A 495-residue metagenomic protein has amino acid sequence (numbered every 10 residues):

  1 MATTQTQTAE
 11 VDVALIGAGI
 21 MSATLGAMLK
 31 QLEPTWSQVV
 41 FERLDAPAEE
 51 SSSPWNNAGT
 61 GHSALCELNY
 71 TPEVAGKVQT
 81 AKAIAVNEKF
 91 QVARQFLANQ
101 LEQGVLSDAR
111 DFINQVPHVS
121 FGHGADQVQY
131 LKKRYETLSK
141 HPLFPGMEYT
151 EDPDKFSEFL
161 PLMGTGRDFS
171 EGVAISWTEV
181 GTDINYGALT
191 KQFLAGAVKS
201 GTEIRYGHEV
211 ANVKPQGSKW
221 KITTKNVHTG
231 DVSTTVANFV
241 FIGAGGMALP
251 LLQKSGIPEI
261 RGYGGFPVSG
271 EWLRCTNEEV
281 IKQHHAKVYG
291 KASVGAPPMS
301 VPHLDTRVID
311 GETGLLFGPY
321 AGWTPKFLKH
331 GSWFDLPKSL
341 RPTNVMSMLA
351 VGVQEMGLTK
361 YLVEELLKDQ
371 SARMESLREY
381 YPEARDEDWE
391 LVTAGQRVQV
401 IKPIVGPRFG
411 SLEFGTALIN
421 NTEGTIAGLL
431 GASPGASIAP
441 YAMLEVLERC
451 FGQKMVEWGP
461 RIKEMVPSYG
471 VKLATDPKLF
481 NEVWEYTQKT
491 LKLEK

Functional and structural regions predicted by a protein language model:
Q7-M21, V39: Beta1/beta-strand and adjacent pyrophosphate-binding region of the FAD-binding site in flavoprotein oxidoreductases
K30-P54: Glycine-rich FAD pyrophosphate-binding loop
G59-E158, T313-G314, K326, S332-D335: Dinucleotide-binding Rossmann-like beta1-alpha1 core, especially the glycine-rich loop that anchors the ADP
A81-R94, F121-Q129, S176-G196, R205-G207 (+3 more regions): Short beta-strand to alpha-helix junction loop
D108-S120, E158-S200, K221, G357-Y361 (+1 more regions): Helix-loop-beta segment of a Rossmann-like dinucleotide-binding subdomain
E171-V180, A188, W323, F327-E457: C-terminal catalytic lobe of FAD-dependent flavoproteins
V173-F239, S437-C450: Helical element adjacent to the flavin cofactor pocket in flavoenzyme catalytic cores
I242-I257: Flavin (primarily FAD) binding-site architecture
